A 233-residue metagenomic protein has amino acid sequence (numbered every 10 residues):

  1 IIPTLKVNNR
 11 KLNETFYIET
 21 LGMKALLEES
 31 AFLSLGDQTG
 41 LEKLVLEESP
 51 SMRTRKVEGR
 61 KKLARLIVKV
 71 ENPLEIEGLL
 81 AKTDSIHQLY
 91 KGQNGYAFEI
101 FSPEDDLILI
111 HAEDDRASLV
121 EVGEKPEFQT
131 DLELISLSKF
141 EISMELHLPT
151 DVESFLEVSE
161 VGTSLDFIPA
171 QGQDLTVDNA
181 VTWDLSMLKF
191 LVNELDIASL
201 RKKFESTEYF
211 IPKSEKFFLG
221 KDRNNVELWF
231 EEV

Functional and structural regions predicted by a protein language model:
I1-K11, L66, D115-F155, L185-L188: N-terminal beta-strand motif that seeds the catalytic metal site of vicinal oxygen chelate
I1-T39: Hydrophobic, helix-prone linear segments
L12-E14, P73-G78, D151-L156, L195-R201: Short, conserved charged micro-motifs
N13-T20, D105, V152-G162, N225: Conserved active-site tyrosine of GNAT-family acetyltransferases
F16-T20, L79-D84, S199-T207: Short amphipathic alpha-helices in soluble, non-transmembrane regions that often serve as interface/regulatory elements
K24-R60, L107-D114, V158-E194, S214 (+1 more regions): Conserved short beta-strand elements that form part of the metal-binding/catalytic scaffold of enzyme active sites
K62-Q88: Extreme N-terminal leader/targeting regions
D84-E141, E160-Q171, K202-V233: Vicinal oxygen chelate
